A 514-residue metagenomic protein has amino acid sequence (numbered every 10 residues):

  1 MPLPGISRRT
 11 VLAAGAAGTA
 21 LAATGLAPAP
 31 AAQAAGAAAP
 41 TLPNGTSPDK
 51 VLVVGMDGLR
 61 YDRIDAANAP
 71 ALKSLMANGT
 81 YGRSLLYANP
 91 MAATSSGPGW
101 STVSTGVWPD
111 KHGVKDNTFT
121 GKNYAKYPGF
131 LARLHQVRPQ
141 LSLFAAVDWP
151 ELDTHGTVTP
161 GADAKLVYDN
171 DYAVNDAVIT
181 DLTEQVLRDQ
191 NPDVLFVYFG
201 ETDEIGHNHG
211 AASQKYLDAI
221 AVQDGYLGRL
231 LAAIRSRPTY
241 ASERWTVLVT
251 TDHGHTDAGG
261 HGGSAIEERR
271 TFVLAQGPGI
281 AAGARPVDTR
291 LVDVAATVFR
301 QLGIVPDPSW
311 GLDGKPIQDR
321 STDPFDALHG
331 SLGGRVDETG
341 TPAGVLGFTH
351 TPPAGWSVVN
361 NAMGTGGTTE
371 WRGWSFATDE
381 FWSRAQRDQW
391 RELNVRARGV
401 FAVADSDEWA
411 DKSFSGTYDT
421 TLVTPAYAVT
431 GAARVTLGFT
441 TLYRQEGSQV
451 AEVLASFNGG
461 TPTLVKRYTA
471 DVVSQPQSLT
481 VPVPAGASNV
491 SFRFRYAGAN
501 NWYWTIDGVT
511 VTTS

Functional and structural regions predicted by a protein language model:
L52-V53, A71-L72, V222-S264, V273 (+1 more regions): Metal-dependent active-site segment of extracytoplasmic phospho-/sulfohydrolases and closely related
D62-P98, V107: Short, structured active-site-proximal loop/turn typified by the sulfatase FGly-forming signature C/S-X-P-X-R
P98-G106, D110, G263-V305: Substrate-binding rim/cap in mid-to-C-terminal beta-strand-loop elements of soluble/periplasmic
D153-A164, D181-R229: Active-site His/acidic residue clusters
D323-A410, G447: Extracellular glycan-recognition surfaces and repeat-rich motifs
K412-T430, P476-S478: Short beta-strands within extracellular/lumenal beta-sheet-rich domains
G460-G486: Extracellular carbohydrate recognition and processing domains and analogous Trp-centered ligand-binding platforms
A497-T513: Extracellular carbohydrate recognition
